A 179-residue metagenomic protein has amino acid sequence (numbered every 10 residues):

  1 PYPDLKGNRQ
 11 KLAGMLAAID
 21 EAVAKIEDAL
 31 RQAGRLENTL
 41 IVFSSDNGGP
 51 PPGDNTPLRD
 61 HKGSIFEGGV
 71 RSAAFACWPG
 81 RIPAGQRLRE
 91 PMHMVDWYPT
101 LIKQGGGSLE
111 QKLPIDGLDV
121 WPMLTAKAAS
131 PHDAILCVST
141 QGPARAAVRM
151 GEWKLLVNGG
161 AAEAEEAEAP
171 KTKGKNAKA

Functional and structural regions predicted by a protein language model:
P1-L12, P50, N55-T56: Active-site His/acidic residue clusters
P1-Y2, G68-S72: Short, flexible, mixed-charge acidic loops at enzyme active sites
K6, Q10-D20, P91-V95, P114: Soluble non-cytosolic domains of exported or imported proteins
L16, V23, L40-S45, A74-A76 (+1 more regions): Beta-strand elements within well-structured catalytic alpha/beta cores of enzymes that handle phosphate/sulfate esters
A18-N55: Metal-dependent active-site segment of extracytoplasmic phospho-/sulfohydrolases and closely related
A22, I26-A29, H61, W78 (+2 more regions): Generic, well-ordered alpha-helical scaffold segments in large soluble proteins
T39, V70-S72, G151-W153: Change "...and in nucleic-acid phosphodiester-cleaving endonucleases..." to "...and in nucleic-acid processing enzymes
G49-P57, K62-E67, I82-Q86, E90-A179: C-terminal cap/loop subdomain of S1 sulfatases and analogous C-terminal strand-loop tails that border
